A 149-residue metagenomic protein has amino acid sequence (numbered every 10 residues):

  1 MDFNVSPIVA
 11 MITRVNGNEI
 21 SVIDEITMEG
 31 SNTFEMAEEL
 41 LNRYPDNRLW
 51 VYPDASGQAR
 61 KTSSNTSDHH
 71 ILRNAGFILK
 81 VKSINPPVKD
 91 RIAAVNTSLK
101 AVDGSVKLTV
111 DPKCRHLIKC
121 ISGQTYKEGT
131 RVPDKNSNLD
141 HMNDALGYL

Functional and structural regions predicted by a protein language model:
M1-V15: Gly/Thr-rich phosphate-binding beta-strand-loop-beta motif of the actin/hexokinase/Hsp70
V5, S67, D140: Short, well-structured alpha-helical interface segments that form or flank functional binding sites
I8, L49, N143: Residue-level detector of short, conserved catalytic/binding motifs and their immediate flanks
G17-D134: Mg2+-dependent endonuclease catalytic cores in nucleic-acid-processing enzymes, primarily RNase H-like
K135-L149: Acidic, Mg2+-coordinating catalytic module of metal-dependent nucleases/exonucleases that use a two-metal-ion mechanism
